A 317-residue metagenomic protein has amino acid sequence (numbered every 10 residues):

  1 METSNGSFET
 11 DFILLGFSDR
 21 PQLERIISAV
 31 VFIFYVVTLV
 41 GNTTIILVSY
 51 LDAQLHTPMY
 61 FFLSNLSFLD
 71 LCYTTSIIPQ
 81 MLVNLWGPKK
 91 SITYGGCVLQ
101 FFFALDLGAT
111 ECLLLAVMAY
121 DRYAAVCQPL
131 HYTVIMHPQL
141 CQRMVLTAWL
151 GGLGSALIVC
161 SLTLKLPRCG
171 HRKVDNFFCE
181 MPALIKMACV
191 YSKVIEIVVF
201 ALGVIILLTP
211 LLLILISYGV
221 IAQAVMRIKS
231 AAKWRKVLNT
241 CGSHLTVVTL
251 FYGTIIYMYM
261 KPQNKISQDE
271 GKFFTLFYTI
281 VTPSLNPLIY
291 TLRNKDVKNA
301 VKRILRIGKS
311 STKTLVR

Functional and structural regions predicted by a protein language model:
M1-R317: Transmembrane helical core of 7TM receptor-like proteins
